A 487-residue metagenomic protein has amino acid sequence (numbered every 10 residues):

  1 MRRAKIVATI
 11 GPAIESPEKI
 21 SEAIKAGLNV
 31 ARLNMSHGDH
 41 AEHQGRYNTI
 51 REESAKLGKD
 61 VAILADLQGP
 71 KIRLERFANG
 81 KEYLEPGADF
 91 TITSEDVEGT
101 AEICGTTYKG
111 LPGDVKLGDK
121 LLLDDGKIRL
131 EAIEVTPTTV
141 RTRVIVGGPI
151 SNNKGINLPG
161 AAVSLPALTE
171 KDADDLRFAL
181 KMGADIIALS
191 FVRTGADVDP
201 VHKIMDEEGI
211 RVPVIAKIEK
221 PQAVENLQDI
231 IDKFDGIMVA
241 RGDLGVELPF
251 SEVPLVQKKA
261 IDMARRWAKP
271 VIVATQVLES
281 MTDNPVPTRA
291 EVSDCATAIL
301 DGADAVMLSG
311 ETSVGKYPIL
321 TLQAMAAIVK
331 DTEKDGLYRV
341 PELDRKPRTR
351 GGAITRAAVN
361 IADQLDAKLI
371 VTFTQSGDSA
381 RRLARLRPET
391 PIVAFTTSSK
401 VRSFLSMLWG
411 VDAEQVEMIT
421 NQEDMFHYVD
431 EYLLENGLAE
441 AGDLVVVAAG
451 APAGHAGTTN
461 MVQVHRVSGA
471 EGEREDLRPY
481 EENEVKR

Functional and structural regions predicted by a protein language model:
M1-R487: Non-catalytic helical/linker scaffolds that mediate oligomerization, partner binding, and domain coupling around large
